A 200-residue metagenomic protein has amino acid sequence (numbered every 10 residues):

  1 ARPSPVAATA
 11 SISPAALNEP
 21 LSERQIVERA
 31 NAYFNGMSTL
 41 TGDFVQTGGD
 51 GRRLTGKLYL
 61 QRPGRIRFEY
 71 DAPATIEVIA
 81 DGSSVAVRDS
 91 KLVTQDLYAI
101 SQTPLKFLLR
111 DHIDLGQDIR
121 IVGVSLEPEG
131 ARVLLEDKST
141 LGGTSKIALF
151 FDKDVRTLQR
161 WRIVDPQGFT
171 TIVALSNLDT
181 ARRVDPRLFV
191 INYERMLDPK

Functional and structural regions predicted by a protein language model:
A1-R29, Y193-K200: Compositionally biased, proline/threonine/alanine/serine-rich low-complexity intrinsically disordered stretches
R24-N31, Q102-L105, A148, I172: Extracytoplasmic/secreted envelope proteins and their assembly/folding machinery, especially bacterial periplasmic
A32-G49: A short, Trp-centered hydrophobic/proline-enriched beta-strand micro-motif
F44, I66-Y70, V85-R88, V133-L135 (+1 more regions): Short hydrophobic/aromatic-rich beta-strand segments that constitute the beta-sheet cores of beta-sandwich/beta-barrel
G48-D50, K91, Q167: Solvent-exposed strand-loop boundary residues in beta-sheet-rich modules
L58-F107, T171-I172: An acidic-aromatic
V93-E136: Flexible, surface-exposed loop/linker segments and immediately adjacent secondary-structure boundaries
Q117-D118, L126-K200: Gly/Pro-enriched, hydrophobic low-complexity segments that function as extracytoplasmic propeptides/linkers
